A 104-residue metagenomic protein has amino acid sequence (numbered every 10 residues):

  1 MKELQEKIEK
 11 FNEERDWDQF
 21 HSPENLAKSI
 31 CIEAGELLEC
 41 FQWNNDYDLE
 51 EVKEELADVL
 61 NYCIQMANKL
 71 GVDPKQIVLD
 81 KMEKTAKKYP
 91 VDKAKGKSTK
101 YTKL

Functional and structural regions predicted by a protein language model:
M1-L104: Flexible "arm" and connector segments at domain edges
